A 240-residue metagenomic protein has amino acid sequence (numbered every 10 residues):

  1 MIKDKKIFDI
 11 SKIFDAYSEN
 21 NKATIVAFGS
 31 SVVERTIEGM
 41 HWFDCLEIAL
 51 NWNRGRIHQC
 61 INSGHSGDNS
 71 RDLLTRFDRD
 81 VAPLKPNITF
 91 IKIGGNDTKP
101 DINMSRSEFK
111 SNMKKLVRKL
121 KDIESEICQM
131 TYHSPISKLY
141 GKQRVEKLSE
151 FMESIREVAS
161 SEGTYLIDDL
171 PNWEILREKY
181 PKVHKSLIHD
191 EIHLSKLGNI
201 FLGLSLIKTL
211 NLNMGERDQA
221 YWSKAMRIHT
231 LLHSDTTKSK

Functional and structural regions predicted by a protein language model:
M1-S66, R71, R76-K85: Serine-esterase "nucleophile elbow" of acetyl-processing enzymes
C45-W52, R56, N69-K240: Alpha-helical cap/lid subdomain in secreted, periplasmic, or secretory-pathway luminal O-acyl-processing enzymes
